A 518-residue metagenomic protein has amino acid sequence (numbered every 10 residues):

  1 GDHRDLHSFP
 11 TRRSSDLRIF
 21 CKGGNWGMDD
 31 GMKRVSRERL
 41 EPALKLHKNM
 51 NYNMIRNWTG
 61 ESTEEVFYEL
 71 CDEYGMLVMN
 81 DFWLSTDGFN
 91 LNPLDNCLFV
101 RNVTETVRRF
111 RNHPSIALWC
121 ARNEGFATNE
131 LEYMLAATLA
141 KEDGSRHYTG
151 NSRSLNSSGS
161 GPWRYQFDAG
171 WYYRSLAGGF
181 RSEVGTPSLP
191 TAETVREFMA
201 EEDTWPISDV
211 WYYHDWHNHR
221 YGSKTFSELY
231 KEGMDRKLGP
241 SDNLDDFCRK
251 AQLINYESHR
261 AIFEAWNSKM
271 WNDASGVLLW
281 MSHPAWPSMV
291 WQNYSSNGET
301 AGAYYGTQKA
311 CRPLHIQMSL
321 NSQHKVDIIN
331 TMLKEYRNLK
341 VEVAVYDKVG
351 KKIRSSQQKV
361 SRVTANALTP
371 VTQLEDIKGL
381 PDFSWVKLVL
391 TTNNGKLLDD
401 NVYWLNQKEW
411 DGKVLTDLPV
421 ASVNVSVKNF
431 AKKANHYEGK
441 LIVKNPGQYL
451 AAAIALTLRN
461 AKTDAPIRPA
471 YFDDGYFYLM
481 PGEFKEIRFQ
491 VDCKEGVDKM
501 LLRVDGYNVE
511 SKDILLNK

Functional and structural regions predicted by a protein language model:
G1-H3, H7-S14: Short, small-residue-biased leader/transition segments that mark boundaries at the very start of proteins
R13, L17-S154, S158, V277: Active-site mouth of glycoside hydrolases
W119, Y172-A344, S355: Substrate-binding clefts and catalytic carboxylate motifs of secreted carbohydrate-active enzymes
A301-I329, G350, L405-N435: Low-complexity, acidic Ser/Thr/Pro/Gly-rich terminal tails and inter-domain linkers that flank the onset of structured
H324-R362, T369-T372, D382-T391, L441-V443 (+1 more regions): Beta-strand-rich binding/interaction modules
V341, K348-P381, I467-K494: Intrinsically disordered, low-complexity Pro/Gly/Ser/Thr-rich segments with frequent PxxP/GP/PP motifs and embedded
V343, V423-F477, I487-Q490: C-terminal accessory/binding modules appended to enzymatic or scaffolding proteins
L374-D417, R468, Q490-K518: Terminal connector regions
